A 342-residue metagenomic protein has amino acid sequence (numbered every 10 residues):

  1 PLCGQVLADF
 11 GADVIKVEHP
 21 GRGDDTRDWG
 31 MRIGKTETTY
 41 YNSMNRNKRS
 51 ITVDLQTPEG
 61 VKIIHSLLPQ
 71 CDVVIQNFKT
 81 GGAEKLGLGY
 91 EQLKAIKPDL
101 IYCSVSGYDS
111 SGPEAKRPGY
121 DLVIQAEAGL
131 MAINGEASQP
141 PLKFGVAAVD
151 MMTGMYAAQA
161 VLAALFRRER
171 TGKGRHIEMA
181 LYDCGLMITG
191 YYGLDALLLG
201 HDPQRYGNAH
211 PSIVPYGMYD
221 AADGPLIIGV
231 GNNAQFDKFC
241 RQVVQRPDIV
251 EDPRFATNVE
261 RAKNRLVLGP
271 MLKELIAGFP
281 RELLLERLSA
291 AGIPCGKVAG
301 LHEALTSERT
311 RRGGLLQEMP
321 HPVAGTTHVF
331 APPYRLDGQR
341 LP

Functional and structural regions predicted by a protein language model:
P1-R170: N-terminal helix-loop segment corresponding to the beta1-alpha1 unit of nucleotide/adenylate-binding folds
R32, Y41, Y206-P211, Y216-M218 (+3 more regions): Short Gly/Pro-enriched turn/cap motifs at secondary-structure boundaries
S50-T52, I124, M218, P225-V230 (+1 more regions): Short hydrophobic-aromatic micro-motifs
S110, S138-A147, E169-G185, Q204-P211 (+1 more regions): Conserved Rossmann-fold dehydrogenase catalytic segment
G154-G174, M187-L199, R241-V250: Oxidoreductase and adenylate-handling cofactor-binding alpha/beta cores
V214-A291, C295: Aromatic-enriched alpha-helical interface/lid elements that frame and gate functional surfaces
S289-G313: Conserved PLP cofactor-binding pocket of PLP-dependent enzymes
P320-P342: Flexible, small-/acidic-enriched active-site or ligand-binding loops
